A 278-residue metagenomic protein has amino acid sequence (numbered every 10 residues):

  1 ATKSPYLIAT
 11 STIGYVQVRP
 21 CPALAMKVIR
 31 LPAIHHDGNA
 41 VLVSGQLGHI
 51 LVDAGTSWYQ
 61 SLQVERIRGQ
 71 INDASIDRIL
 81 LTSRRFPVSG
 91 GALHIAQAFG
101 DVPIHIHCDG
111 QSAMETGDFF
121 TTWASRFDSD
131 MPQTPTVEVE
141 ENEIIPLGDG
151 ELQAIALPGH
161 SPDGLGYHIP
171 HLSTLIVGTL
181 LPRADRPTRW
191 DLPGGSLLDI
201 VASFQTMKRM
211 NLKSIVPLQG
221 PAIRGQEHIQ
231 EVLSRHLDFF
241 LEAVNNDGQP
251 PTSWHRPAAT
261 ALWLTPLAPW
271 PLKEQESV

Functional and structural regions predicted by a protein language model:
A1-L24, G45: N-terminal amphipathic/basic-hydrophobic helices that include classical n-h-c signal peptides and signal-anchor
Y6-V16, V201-S214, L218-V278: Accessory terminal helices/loops
V18-I71, G166-L180: Conserved beta-strand hairpin/beta-sheet module of binuclear metal-dependent hydrolase folds, prominently
I29, L80, H105, V137-V139 (+3 more regions): Hydrophobic/aromatic beta-strand patches that form the interior of the parallel beta-sheet core in alpha/beta enzyme
I50-D53, S75-L81, A154-A156: Short catalytic-loop micro-motif centered on adjacent basic/acidic residues
T56-W58, E151-P158, P162-V244: Metallo-beta-lactamase
W58-S61, R68-I145, R235-A243: Active-site HxH/HxHxD metal-binding segment of metal-dependent hydrolases
